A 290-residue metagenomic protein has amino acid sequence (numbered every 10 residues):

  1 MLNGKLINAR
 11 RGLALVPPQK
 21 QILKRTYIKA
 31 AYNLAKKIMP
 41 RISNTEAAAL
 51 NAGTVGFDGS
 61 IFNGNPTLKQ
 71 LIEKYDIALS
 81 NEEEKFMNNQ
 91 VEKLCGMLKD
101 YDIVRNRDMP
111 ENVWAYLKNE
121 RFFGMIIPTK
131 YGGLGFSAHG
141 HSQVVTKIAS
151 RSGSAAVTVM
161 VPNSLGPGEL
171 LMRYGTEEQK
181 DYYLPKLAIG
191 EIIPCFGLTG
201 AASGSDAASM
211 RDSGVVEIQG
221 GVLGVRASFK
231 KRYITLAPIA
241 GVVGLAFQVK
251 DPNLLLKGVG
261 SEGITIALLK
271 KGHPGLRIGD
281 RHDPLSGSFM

Functional and structural regions predicted by a protein language model:
G4-P162, E169-I193, S205, G220-V225: Amphipathic, small/basic residue-rich leader segments at the start of a protein or domain
L50, L134-F136, Y182, S205-A207 (+3 more regions): Short helix/loop capping segments that flank catalytic or ligand/cofactor-binding pockets
P162-G166, E191, A207-S209, P238-V242 (+2 more regions): Short, solvent-exposed loop/turn segments at the edges of secondary structure
I192-L198, R226-A227, G275-I278: Short Pro/Gly-enriched beta-strand edge/turn motifs at strand-loop
C195-V216: A gly/ser-rich beta-alpha-beta helix-loop segment of oxidoreductase catalytic cores
T199-A202, Y233, R281-P284: Short, solvent-exposed loop/turn elements at beta->coil junctions and helix N-caps that rim active or binding pockets
V222-L276: A short core secondary-structure module
P274-M290: Flexible, small-/acidic-enriched active-site or ligand-binding loops
